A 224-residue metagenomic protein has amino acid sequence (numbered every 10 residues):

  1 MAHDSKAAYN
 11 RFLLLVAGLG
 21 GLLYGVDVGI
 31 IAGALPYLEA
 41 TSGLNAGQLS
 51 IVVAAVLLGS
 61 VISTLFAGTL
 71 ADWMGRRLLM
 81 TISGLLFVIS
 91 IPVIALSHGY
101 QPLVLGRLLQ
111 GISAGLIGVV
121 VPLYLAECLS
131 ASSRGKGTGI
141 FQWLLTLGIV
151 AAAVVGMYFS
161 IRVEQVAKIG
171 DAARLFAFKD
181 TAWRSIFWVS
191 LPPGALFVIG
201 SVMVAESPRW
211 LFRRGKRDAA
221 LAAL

Functional and structural regions predicted by a protein language model:
M1-L224: Transmembrane-helix signature of 12-pass secondary carriers
